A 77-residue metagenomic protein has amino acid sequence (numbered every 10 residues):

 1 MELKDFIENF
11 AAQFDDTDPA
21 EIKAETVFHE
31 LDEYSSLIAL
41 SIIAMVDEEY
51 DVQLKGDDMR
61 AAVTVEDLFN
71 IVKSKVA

Functional and structural regions predicted by a protein language model:
M1-Y34, I38-I43, E48-A77: Phosphopantetheine-dependent thiolation modules in NRPS/PKS and related acyl-activating systems
